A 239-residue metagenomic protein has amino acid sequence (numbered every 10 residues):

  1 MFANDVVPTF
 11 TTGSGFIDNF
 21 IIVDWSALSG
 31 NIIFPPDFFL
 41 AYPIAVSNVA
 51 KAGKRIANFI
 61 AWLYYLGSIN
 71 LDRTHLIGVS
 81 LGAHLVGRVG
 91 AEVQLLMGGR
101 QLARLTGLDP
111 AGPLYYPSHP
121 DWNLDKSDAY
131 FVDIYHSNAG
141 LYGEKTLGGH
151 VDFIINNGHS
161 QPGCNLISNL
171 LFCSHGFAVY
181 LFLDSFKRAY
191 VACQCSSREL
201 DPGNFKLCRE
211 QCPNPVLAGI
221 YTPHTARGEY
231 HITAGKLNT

Functional and structural regions predicted by a protein language model:
M1-V6: The serine-hydrolase catalytic nucleophile loop
T11-T12, D18-V23, A27-I167, A178 (+2 more regions): Serine-dependent carboxylesterase/thioesterase catalytic core of lipase-like alpha/beta-hydrolase/SGNH enzymes
C173, F177-T239: Alpha/beta-hydrolase-fold serine-hydrolase catalytic core, especially in secreted/extracellular enzymes
